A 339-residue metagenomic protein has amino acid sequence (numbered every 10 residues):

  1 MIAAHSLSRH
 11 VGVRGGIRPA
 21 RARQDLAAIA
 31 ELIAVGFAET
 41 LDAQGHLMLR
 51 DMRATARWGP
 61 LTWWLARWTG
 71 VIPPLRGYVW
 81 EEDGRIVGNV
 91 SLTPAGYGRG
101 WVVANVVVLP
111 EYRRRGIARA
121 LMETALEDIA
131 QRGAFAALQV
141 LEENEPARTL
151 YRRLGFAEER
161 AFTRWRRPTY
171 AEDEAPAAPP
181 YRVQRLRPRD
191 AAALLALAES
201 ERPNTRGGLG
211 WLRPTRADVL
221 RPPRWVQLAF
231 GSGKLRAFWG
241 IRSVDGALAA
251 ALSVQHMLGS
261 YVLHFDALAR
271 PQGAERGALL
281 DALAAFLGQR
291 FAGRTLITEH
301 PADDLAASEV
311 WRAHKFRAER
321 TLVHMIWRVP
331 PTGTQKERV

Functional and structural regions predicted by a protein language model:
M1-A27, E31, V35, P168-R189 (+1 more regions): Conserved N-terminal entry element of GNAT/NAT acetyltransferase domains
I33-E82, I86, S91, G208-R236: Active-site rim helix/loop that mediates acceptor-substrate recognition in acyltransferases
L75-V79, R85-T93, V102, V107 (+2 more regions): Conserved beta-strand in the GNAT
W101, I129-L141, R290-P301: Conserved GNAT acetyl-CoA-binding A-motif
N105-V108, R114-E127, T149-R153, G273-G288: Conserved acetyl-CoA-binding loop-helix of GNAT-fold acetyltransferases
L109, L138-A147, R166-T169, I297-S308 (+1 more regions): Conserved beta-strand-loop-alpha-helix junction that forms the acyl-donor binding cleft
R115, R119, E142-R160, A302-R320: Conserved active-site alpha-helix within GNAT-family acetyltransferase domains
Q139-V140, A157-Y170, R317-R328: Conserved catalytic-core motifs of GNAT/GCN5-like acyltransferases
